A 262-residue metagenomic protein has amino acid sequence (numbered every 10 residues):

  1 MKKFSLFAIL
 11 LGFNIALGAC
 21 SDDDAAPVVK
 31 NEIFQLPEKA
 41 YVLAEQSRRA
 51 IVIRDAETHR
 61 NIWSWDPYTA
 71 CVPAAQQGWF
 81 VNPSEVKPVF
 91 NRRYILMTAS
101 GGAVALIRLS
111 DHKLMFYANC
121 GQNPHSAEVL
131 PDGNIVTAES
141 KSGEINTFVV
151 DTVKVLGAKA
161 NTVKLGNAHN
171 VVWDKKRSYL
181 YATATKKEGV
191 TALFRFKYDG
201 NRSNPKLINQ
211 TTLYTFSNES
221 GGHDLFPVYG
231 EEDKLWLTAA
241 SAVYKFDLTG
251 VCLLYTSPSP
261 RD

Functional and structural regions predicted by a protein language model:
F4, N14-F34: Bacterial Sec-dependent N-terminal signal peptides
E38, R92-R93, D132-G133, K176-S178 (+1 more regions): Short coil/turn segments that connect the beta-strands within blades of beta-propeller domains
V42-S47, V89-F90, L96-G101, V136-K141 (+2 more regions): Conserved beta-strand positions in repeat-built beta-propeller and related beta-rich domains
R49-I53, A103-A105, G143-N146, G189-F196 (+1 more regions): Structural motif
W63, Y68-Q77, K113-A118, G157-T162 (+1 more regions): A short beta-strand motif characteristic of beta-propeller blades
F80-V86, Q122-A127, N167-N170, E219-P227 (+1 more regions): Repeated scaffold domains used in trafficking and secretory/extracellular systems, primarily beta-propellers
V150-V153, K197-P205, L248-L253: Short loop/turn segments immediately following beta-strands, especially the blade-tip and inter-blade linker loops
Y255-D262: Conserved small/polar residues in nucleotide/adenosyl-binding loops
